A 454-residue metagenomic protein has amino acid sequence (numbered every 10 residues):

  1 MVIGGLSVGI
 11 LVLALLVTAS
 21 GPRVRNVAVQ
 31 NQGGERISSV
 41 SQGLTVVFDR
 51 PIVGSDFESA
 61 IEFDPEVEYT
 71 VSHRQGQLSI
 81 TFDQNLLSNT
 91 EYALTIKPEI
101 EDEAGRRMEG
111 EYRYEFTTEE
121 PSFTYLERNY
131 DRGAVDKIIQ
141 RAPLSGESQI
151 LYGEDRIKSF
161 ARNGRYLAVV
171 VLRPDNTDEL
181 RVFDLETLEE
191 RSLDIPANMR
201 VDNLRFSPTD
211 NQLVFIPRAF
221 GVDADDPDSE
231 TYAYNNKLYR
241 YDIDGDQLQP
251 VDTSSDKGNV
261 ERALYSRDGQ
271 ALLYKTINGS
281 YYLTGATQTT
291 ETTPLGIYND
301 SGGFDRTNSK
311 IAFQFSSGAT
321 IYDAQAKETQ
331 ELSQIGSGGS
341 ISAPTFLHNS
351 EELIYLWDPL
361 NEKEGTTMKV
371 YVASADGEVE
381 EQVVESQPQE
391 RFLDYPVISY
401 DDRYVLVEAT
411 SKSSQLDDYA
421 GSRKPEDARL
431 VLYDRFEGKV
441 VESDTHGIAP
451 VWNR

Functional and structural regions predicted by a protein language model:
M1-S122, L144-N163, V171-P174, R181 (+7 more regions): Acidic, low-complexity Ser/Thr/Gly/Pro-rich repeat segments typical of extracellular/periplasmic and surface-exposed
S72-Q75, T117-P121, S159-L167, N203-L213 (+5 more regions): Blade-terminus and WD-like Trp-Asp/Gly-His loop motifs, strongest in beta-propeller folds
P98, F220, I277-Y281, S316-T320 (+1 more regions): Loop/turn residues immediately N-terminal
D102, R141-I157, F183-D202, Y241-E261 (+5 more regions): Multi-bladed beta-propeller domains
P121-D131: Short beta-strand segments enriched in small/hydrophobic residues
R128, L172, R218-A233, W357-G365 (+1 more regions): Short, conserved, GDST-rich strand-edge loop motifs in beta-rich repeat architectures
V135, T177-E179, A233-K237, G365-K369 (+1 more regions): A detector of repeated loop/turn-to-beta-strand junctions in beta-rich toroidal repeat architectures
L347-V372, F392-A420: Loop/turn-rich, solvent-exposed surfaces of beta-rich toroidal or solenoidal domains
